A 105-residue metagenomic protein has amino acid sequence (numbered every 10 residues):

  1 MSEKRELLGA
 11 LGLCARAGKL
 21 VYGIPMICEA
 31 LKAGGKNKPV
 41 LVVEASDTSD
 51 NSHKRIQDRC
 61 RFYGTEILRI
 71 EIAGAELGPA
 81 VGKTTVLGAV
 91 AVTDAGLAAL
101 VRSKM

Functional and structural regions predicted by a protein language model:
E3-E44: N-terminal first-folded block
A17-G18, P25-K32, N51-P79: Positively charged, polar, low-complexity stretches
C28, N37, R59-R61, T84 (+1 more regions): General N-terminal targeting signals
S46-D47, V92: Conserved residues at beta->alpha junctions
D47-N51, L97: Gly/Ser/Thr-rich loops at beta-strand to alpha-helix junctions that form or flank small-molecule/cofactor-binding
G64-M105: Short basic, glycine-rich beta-strand/loop surfaces that mediate nucleic-acid
